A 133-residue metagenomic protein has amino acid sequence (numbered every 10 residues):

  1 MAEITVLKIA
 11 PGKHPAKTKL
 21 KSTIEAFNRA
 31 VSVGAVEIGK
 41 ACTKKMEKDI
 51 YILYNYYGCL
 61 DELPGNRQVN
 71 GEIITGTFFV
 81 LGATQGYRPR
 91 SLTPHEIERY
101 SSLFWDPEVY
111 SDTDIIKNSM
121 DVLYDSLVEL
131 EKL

Functional and structural regions predicted by a protein language model:
M1-L133: Short beta-rich binding modules
